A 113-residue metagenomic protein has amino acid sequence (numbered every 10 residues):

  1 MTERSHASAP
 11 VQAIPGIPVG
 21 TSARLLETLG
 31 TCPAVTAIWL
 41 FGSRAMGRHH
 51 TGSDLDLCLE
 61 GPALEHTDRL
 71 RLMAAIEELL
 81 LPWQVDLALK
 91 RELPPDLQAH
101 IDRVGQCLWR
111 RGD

Functional and structural regions predicted by a protein language model:
M1-A37, M46-T51, E60-D113: Catalytic core of pol beta-like nucleotidyltransferases
F41-S43: Glycine-rich beta-strand-to-loop/alpha-helix junction loops that act as flexible
D56-C58: Short, well-ordered beta-strand segments
